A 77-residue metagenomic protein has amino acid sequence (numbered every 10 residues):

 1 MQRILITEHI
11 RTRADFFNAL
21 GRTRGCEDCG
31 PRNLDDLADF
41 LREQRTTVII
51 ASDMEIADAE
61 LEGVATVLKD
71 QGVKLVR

Functional and structural regions predicted by a protein language model:
M1-R77: Positively charged, polar, low-complexity stretches
